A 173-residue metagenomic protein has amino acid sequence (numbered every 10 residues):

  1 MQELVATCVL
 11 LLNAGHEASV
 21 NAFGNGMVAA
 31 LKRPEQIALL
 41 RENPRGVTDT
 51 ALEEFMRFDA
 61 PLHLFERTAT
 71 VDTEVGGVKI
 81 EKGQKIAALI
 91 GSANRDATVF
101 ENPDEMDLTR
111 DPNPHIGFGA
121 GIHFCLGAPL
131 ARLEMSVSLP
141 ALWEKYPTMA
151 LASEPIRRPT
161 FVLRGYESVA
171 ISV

Functional and structural regions predicted by a protein language model:
M1-V173: Cytochrome P450
